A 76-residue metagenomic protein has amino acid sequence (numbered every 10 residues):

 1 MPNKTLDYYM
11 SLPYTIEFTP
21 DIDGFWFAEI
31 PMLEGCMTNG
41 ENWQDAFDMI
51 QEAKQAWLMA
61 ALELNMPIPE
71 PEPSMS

Functional and structural regions predicted by a protein language model:
M1-T15, D48-S76: Short, charged, surface-exposed hinge/linker loops at domain edges that act as mobile lids or interdomain connectors
L12, L33-E34: Short, charged/polar surface micro-motifs in flexible loops or helix N-caps
F18-L33: Short aromatic-glycine-(Arg/Gly/Cys) micro-motifs in beta-strand/loop hairpins
F27, T38, I68: Short, flexible micro-motifs
E29, E41, E52: Acidic-residue sensor for enzyme active/binding pockets
E34-D45: A short, exposed loop/beta-hairpin motif centered on an aromatic-Gly-Thr core
